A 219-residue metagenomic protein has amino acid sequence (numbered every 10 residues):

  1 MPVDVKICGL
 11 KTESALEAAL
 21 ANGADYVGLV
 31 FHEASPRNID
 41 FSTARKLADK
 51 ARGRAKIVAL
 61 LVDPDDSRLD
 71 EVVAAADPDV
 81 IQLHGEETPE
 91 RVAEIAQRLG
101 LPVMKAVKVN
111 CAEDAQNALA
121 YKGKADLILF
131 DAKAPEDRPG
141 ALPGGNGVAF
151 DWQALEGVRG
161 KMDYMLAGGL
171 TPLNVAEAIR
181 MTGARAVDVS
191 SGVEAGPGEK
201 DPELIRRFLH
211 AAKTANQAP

Functional and structural regions predicted by a protein language model:
M1-A186, S191-P219: Conserved N-terminal beta1-alpha1 strand-loop-helix module at the mouth
